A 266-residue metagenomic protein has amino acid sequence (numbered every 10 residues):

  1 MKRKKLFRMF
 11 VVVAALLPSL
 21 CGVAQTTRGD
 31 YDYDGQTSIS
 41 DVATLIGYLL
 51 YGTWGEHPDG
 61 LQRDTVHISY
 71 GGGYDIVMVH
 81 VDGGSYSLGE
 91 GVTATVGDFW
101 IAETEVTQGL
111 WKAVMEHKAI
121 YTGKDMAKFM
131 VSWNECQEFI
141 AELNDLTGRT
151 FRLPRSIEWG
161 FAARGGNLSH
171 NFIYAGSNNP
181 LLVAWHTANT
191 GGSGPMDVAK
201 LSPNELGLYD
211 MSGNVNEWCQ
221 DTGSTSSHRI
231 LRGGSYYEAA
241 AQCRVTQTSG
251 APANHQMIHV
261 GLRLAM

Functional and structural regions predicted by a protein language model:
K2-F10: Bacterial N-terminal signal peptides that target proteins for export
F10-S19: Bacterial N-terminal signal peptides
L20-A24: Sec/Tat signal peptide C-region and signal peptidase I cleavage site
Y31-E56, K112, N134-E138: Alpha-helical segments with a strong preference for the paired helices of cellulosomal dockerin domains
Q36-S40, I101, E105, A127-N134 (+1 more regions): Soluble non-cytosolic domains of exported or imported proteins
G71-A119, S132-N134, G213, G261: A short glycine-rich, aromatic-capped structural motif
T122, M130-S249, Q256-I258: Functional-site microenvironments in short loops/helix caps that host divalent-cation chemistry
I258-M266: Short, structured beta-strand segments at or near domain termini in extracellular proteins/domains
